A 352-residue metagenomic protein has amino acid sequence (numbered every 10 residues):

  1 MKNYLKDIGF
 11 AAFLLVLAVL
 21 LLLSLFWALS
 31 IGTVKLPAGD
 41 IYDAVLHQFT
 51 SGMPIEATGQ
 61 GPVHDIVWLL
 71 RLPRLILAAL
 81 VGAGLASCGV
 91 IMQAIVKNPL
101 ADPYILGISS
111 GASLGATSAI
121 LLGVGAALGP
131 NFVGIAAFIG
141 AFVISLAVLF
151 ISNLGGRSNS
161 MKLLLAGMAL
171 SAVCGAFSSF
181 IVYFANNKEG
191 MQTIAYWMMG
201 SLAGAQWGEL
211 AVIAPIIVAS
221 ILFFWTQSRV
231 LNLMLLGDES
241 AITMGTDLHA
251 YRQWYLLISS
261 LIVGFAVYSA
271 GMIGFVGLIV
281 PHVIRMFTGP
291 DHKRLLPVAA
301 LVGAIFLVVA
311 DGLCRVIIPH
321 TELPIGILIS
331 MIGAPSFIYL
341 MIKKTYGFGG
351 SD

Functional and structural regions predicted by a protein language model:
M1-D352: Alpha-helical transmembrane segments in inner-membrane proteins
